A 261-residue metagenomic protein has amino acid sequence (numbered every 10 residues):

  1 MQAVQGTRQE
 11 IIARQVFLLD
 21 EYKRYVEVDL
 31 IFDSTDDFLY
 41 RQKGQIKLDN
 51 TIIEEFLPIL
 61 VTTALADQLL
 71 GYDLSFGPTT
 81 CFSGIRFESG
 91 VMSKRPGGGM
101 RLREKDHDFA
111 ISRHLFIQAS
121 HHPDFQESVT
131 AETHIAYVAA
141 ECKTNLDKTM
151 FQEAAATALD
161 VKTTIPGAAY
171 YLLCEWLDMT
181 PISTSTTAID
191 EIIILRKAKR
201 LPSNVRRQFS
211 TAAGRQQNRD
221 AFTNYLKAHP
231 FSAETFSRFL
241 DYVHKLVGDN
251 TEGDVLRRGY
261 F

Functional and structural regions predicted by a protein language model:
M1-T51, E55-S93, T164-A169, C174-F261: C-terminal tail/extension regions appended to the core domain(s) of diverse proteins
G77-T130: Active-site metal-binding core of divalent-cation-utilizing nuclease and nuclease-like domains
F109, A136-T144, A154: Conserved catalytic cores of phosphodiester-cleaving nucleases, focusing on short active-site segments
R113-L115, K143-L146: Short, flexible loop/turn elements at secondary-structure junctions
A119-H122, N145-A156: Active-site-adjacent loop/helix micro-motif of nuclease/hydrolase catalytic cores
A131-I135: Short, flexible turn/loop "capping" segments at secondary-structure junctions
A140-N145, L172-W176: Short His-Asn-centered micro-motif
